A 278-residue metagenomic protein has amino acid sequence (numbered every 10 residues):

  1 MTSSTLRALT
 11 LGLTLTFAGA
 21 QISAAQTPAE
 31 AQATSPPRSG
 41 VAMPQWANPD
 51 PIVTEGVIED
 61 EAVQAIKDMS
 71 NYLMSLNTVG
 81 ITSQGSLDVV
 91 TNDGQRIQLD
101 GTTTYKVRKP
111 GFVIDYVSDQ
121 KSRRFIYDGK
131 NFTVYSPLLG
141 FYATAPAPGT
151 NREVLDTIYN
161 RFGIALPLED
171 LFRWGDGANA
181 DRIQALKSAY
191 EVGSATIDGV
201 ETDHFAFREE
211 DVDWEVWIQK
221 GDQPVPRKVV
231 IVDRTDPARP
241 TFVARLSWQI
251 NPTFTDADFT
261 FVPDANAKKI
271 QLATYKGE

Functional and structural regions predicted by a protein language model:
M1-T10: Bacterial N-terminal signal peptides that target proteins for export
T10, Q98-D100, K109-G111, Q120 (+3 more regions): Short beta-strand-initiation
T10-G19: Bacterial N-terminal signal peptides
Q21-A25: Sec/Tat signal peptide C-region and signal peptidase I cleavage site
T27-W46, T104-P167, D236-T241: An acidic-aromatic
P37, P44, D50-K67, S136-E201 (+2 more regions): Flexible, processing/modification-adjacent segments and terminal tails in exported/periplasmic/extracellular proteins
D50-F141: N-terminal mature ectodomain segment of secretory-pathway/periplasmic proteins
Q84, T133, A143, Q184-K276: Gly/Pro-enriched, hydrophobic low-complexity segments that function as extracytoplasmic propeptides/linkers
